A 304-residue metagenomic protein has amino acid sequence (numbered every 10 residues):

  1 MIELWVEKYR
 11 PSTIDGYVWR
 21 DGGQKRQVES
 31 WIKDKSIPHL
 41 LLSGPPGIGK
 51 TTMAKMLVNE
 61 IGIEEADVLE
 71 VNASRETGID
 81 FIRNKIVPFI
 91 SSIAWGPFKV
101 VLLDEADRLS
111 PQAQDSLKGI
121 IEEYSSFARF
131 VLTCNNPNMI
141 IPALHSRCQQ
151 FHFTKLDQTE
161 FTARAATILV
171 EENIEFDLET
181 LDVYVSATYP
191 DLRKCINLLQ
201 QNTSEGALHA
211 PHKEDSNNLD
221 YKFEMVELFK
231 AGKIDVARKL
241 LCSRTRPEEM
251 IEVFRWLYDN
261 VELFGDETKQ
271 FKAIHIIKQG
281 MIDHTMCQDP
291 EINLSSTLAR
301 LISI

Functional and structural regions predicted by a protein language model:
M1-F151, T159-E160, A166, V183 (+5 more regions): P-loop/Walker A NTP-binding region and its immediately flanking N-terminal helices in P-loop NTPase folds
Y9, A66, F176-E179, S216-E224 (+1 more regions): Alpha-helix N-cap/N′ positions at the starts of helices
D34, S92, P190, K230-A231: Charged, alpha-helical scaffolding/interaction elements associated with membrane systems
V101, D182-A187, R193-E205, C242 (+1 more regions): C-terminal helical "lid" of AAA+/P-loop NTPase domains
V170, E179-R193, H212-D215, M225-K230 (+2 more regions): A short helix-loop-helix "switch/interaction" segment in the helical subdomain of ASCE P-loop NTPases
L178, A187-Q200, D235, E248-E252 (+1 more regions): The conserved phosphate-sensing helix
I196-V226: Conserved C-terminal helix/linker of AAA+ ATPases
M225-I304: Helix-rich C-terminal "collar"/helical-bundle subdomain used as an assembly and partner-interaction module in RFC-like
